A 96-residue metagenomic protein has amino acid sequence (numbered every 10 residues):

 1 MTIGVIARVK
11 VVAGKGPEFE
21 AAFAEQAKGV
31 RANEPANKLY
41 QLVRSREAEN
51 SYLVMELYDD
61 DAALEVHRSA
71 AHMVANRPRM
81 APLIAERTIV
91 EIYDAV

Functional and structural regions predicted by a protein language model:
M1-I3, R46-E47: Short, flexible turn/loop "capping" segments at secondary-structure junctions
G4-V9: Active-site-flanking beta-strand signature of metal-NTP-handling nucleotidyl enzymes and homologous cyclase-like
V11-E18: Short, surface-exposed ligand-recognition loops at beta-strand->loop->(often short) alpha-helix junctions that present
E25-L39, L57-E91: An amphipathic, aromatic/His-enriched active-site/gating alpha helix that lines ligand/cofactor pockets
A36-N37, E47-N50: Short acidic/glycine-enriched loop/turn segments that link adjacent beta-strands
V43-E47, Y93: Short beta-strand micro-motifs enriched in acidic
